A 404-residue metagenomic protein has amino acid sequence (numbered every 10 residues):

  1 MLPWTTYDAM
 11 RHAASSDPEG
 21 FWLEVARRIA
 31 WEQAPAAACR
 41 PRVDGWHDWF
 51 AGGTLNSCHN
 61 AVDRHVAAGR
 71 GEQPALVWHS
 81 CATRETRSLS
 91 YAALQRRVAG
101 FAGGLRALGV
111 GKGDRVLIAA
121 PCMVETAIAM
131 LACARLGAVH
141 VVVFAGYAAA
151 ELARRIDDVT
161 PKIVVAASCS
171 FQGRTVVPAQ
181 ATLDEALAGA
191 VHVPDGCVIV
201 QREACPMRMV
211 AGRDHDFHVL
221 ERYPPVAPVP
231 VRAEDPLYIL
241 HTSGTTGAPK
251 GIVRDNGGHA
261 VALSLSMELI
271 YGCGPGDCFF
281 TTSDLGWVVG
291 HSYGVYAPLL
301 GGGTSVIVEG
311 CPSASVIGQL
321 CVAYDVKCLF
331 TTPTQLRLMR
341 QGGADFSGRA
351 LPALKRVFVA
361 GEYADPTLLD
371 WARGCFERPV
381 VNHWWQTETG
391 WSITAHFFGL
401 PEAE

Functional and structural regions predicted by a protein language model:
M1-L89, A93-R96, G100-G103, L187-G189 (+2 more regions): N-lobe entry segment of adenylate-forming
C58-H59, E72, L76-L131, A148-A153 (+3 more regions): Conserved AMP-binding/adenylate-forming core of the ANL superfamily
E72-P74, C197-C205, A211-H241, A248 (+4 more regions): Conserved pre-ATP/AMP-binding loop-to-beta segment of ANL
T83, A166-A233, G343: ANL superfamily adenylate-forming
T83-E85, I239-I252, M267: Conserved adenylation A10 loop of the ANL superfamily
T160-V164, A181-C197, D277-F279, K327-F330 (+1 more regions): Conserved helix-loop-beta element of the AMP-binding
A260-C278, V288-K327, G342: Conserved AMP-binding/adenylation subdomain of ANL enzymes
K327-F330, Q341-A403: Gly/Ser/Thr-rich phosphate-binding loop
